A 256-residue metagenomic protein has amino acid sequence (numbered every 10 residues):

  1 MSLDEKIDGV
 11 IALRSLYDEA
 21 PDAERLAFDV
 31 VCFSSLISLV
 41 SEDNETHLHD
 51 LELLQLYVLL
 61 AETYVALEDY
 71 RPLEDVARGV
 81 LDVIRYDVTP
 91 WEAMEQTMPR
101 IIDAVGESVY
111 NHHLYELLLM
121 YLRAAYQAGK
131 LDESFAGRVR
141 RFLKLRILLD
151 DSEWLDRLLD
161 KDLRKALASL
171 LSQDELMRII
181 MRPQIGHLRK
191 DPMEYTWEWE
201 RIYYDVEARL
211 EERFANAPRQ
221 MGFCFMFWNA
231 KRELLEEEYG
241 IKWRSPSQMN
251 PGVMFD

Functional and structural regions predicted by a protein language model:
M1-S2, E198: N-terminal secretory/membrane-targeting helices
S2-A136, F142: Extended amphipathic alpha-helical coiled-coil/heptad-repeat regions
A12-S15, Q127, K144, L148 (+2 more regions): Generic surface-pattern signal
W91, W154, W197-W199, W228 (+1 more regions): A residue-identity detector for tryptophan
H112-H113, Y121-H187: Long, compositionally biased low-complexity segments enriched in polar/charged residues
M177-A208: Basic, amphipathic alpha-helix used for nucleic-acid engagement in HTH/winged-helix/SANT-Myb modules and analogous
W199-C224: A short, flexible low-complexity segment enriched in Lys/Arg and Gly/Pro that occurs in N-terminal basic tails
Q220-D256: Amphipathic alpha-helical packing elements
